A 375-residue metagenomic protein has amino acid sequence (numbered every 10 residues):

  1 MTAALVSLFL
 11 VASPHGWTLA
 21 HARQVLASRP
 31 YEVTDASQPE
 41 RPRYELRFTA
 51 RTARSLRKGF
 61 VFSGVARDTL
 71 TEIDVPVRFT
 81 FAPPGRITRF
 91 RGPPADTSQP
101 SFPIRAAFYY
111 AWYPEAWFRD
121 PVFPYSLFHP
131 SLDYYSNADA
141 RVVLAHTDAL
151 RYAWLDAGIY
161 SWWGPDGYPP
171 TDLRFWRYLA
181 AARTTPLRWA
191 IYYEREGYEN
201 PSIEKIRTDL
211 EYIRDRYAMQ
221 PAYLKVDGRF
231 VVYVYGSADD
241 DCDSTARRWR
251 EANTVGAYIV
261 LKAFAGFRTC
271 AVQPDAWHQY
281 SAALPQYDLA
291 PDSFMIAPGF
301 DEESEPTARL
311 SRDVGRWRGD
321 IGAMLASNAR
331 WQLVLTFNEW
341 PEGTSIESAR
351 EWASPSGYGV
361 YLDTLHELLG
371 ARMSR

Functional and structural regions predicted by a protein language model:
A4-L10, I259-K262: Hydrophobic alpha-helical targeting segments used for export or membrane insertion
L8, A12-P30, D35-R43, R51-S63 (+1 more regions): Mature N-terminal, pre-catalytic/accessory segment of carbohydrate-active enzymes
V11-P14, F48, L132-S136: Short, exposed beta-strand "edge-strand" segments with a Pro/Gly-rich flavor and a Y/T-containing core
R47-S55, E211-D215: Short linear motifs in intrinsically disordered
P76-R375: Glycan-processing catalytic domains of CAZymes
